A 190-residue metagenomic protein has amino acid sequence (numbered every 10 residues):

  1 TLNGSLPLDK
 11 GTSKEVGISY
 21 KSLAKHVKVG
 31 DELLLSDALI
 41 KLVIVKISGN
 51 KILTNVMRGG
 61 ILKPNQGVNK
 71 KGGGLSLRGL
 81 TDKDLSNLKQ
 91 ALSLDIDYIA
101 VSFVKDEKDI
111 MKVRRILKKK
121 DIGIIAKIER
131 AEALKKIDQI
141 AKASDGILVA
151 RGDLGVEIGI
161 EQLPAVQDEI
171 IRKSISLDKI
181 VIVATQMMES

Functional and structural regions predicted by a protein language model:
T1-S190: Non-catalytic helical/linker scaffolds that mediate oligomerization, partner binding, and domain coupling around large
